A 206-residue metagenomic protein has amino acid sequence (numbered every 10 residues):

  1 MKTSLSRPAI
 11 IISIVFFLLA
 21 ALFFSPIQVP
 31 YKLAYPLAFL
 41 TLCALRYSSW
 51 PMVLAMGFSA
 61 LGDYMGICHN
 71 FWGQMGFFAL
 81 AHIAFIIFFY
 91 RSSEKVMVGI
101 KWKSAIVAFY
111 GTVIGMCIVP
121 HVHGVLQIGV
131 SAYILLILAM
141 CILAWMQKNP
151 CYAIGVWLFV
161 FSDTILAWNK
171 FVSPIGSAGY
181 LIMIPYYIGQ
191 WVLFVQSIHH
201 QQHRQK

Functional and structural regions predicted by a protein language model:
M1-K206: Polytopic alpha-helical membrane-helix bundles and their juxtamembrane interface segments in multi-pass membrane
